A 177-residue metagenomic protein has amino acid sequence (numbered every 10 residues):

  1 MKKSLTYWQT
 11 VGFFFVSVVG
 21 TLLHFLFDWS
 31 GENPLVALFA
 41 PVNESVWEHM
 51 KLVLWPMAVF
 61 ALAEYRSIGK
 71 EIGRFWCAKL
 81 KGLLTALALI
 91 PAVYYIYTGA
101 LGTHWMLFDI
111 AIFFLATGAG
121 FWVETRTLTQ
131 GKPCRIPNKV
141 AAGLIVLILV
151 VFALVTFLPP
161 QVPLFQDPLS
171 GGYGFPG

Functional and structural regions predicted by a protein language model:
M1-G12: N-terminal membrane topogenic signal
F15-E32, A153-P159: Alpha-helical transmembrane segments of multi-pass membrane proteins
G20, H24, F60, A78-Y95: Small-polar-interrupted transmembrane alpha-helices in polytopic inner-membrane proteins
L38-K51, Y173-G177: Short aromatic-rich membrane-water interface segments that cap or initiate transmembrane helices in multi-pass membrane
K51-E64, F114-R126: Hydrophobic cores of alpha-helical transmembrane segments in multi-pass inner/ER membrane proteins, independent
L83-I90, D109-R126, L147-L149: Hydrophobic alpha-helical membrane segments
I96-L107: Membrane-interface helix caps and helix-loop-helix hairpins in membrane proteins
L128-G177: Terminal transmembrane helical module of multi-pass membrane proteins
